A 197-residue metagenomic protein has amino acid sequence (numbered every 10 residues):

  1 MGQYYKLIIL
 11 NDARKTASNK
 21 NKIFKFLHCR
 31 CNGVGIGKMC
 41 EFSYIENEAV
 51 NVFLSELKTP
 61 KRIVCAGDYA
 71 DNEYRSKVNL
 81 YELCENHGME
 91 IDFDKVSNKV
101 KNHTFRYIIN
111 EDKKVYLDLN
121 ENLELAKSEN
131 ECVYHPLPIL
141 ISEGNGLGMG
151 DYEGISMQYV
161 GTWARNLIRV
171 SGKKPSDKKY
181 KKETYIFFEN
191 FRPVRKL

Functional and structural regions predicted by a protein language model:
M1-R30: Short, extreme N-terminal segment that most often corresponds to the first beta-strand
G33-L197: Low-complexity intrinsically disordered segments
